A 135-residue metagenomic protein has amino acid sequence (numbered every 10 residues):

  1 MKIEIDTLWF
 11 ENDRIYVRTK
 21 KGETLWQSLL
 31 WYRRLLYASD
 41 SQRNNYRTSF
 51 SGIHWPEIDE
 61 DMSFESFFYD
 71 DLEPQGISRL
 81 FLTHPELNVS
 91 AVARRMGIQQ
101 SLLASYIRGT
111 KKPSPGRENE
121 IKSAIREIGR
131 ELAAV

Functional and structural regions predicted by a protein language model:
M1-V135: Motif-centric detector for short Cys/His coordination patterns
